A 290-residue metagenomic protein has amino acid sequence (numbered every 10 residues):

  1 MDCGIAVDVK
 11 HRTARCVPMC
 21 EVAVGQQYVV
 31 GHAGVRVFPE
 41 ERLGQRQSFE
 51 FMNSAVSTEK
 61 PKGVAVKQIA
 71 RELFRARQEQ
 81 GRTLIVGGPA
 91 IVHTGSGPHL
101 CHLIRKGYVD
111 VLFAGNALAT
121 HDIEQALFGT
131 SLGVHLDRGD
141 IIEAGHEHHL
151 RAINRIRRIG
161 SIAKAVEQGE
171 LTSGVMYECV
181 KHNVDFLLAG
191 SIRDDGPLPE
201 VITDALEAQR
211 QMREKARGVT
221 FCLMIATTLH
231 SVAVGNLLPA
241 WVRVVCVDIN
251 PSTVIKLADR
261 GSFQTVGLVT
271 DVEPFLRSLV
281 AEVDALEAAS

Functional and structural regions predicted by a protein language model:
M1-Q47: Extended, charged alpha/beta regions that create polyanion-binding interfaces
P39-G44, G95-H99, D122-F128, L198-V201 (+2 more regions): Short acidic, glycine/serine/threonine-rich loops at helix termini
L43-T58, I153-G160, R193-D195: Gly-rich Lys/Arg/Thr-decorated short loops/hinges at beta-loop-alpha junctions or inter-strand turns that position
Q68-T83, E178-K181, E214-V219: Glycine-rich phosphate/diphosphate-binding loops that line cofactor/substrate pockets in enzymes
R77-I85, I91-G107: Active-site pocket-lining segments that scaffold enzyme catalytic pockets across diverse folds
T83, C101-I104, Y108-N154, M224: Active-site histidine-anchored catalytic micro-motif
G87-T94, A117-T120, D194, T227-S231: Gly/Ser/Thr-rich loops at beta-strand to alpha-helix junctions that form or flank small-molecule/cofactor-binding
H135-F221, I225-S290: C-terminal functional extensions of proteins
